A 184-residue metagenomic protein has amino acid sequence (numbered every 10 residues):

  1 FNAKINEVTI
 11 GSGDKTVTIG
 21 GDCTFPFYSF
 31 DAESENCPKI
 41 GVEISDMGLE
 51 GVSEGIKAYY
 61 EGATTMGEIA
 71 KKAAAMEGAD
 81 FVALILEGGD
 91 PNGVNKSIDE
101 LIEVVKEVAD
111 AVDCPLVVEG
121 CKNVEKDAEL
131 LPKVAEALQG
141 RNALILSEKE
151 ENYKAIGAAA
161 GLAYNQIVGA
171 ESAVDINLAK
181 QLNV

Functional and structural regions predicted by a protein language model:
F1-N36: An N-cap/entry alpha-helix motif that binds or orients negatively charged groups
P26-E61: N-terminal small/glycine-rich loop or linker at the start of catalytic domains across soluble metabolic enzymes
G51-A58, A79-E107, V112, V118-E125: Glycine-rich, proline-tolerant flexible connector loops at the mouths of alpha/beta enzymes
E61-E87: Catalytic domains of carbohydrate-active enzymes, especially glycoside hydrolases
A73, V108, V134: Conserved, mostly hydrophobic/aromatic
G78, P132-I145, V184: Structural recognition of alpha->loop->beta junctions
A83-I85, V94-N95, P115-K126, G140-Y153 (+1 more regions): Catalytic beta/alpha-barrel core
N92-V104, N123-L131, K149-A160, D175-N183: Active-site-adjacent beta->alpha loops and helix N-cap segments on the catalytic face of soluble alpha/beta enzymes
